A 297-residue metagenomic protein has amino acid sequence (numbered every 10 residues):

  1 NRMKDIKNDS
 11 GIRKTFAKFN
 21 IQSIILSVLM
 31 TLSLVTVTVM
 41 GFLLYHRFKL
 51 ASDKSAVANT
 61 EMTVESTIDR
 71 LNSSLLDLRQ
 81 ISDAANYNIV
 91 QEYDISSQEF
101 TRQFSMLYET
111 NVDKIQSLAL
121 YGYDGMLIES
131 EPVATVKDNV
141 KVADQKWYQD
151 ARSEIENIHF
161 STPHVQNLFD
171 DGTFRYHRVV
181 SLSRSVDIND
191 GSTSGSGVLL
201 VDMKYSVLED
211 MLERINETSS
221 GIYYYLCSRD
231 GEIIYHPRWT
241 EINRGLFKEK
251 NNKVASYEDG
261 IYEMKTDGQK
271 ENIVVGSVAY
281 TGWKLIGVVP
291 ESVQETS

Functional and structural regions predicted by a protein language model:
K4-L50, K54: Extreme N-terminal signal-anchor transmembrane helix of membrane signaling/transducer proteins, especially in bacteria
D9, A58-E65, L71-H159: Extracytoplasmic/periplasmic sensory segments of membrane signal-transduction proteins
L26, M40-S74, S96, Q294: Juxtamembrane interface helices immediately C-terminal to a transmembrane segment
N88, E129-M203: Extracytoplasmic/periplasmic ligand-binding sensor regions of membrane-associated signaling proteins
T101-N111, V198-E241: Solvent-exposed, extracytoplasmic
Y121-V133, G231-P237, V274-G276: Amphipathic coiled-coil signal-relay and dimerization helices
K146-I158, K248-K265: Soluble sensory domains of the PAS superfamily and closely related sensory modules
S181-R184, G195-Y205, M264-D267, E271-S297: Short, hydrophobic beta-strand elements of compact beta-sandwich sensory domains
